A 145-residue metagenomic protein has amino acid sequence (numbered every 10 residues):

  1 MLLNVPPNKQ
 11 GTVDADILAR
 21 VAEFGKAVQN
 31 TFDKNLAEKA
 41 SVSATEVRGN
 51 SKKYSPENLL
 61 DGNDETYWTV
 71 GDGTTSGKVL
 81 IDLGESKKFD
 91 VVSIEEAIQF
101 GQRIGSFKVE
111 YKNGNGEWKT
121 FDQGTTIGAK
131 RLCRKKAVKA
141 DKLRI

Functional and structural regions predicted by a protein language model:
M1-A19: Aromatic/acidic polysaccharide-binding cleft in carbohydrate-active enzymes
R20-F24, E110-Y111: Active/binding-pocket-proximal capping segment
F24-F89, E95-S106, Q123: Disordered, acidic Ser/Thr/Pro-rich linker "stalks" and the adjacent N-terminal cap of the next globular domain
K34, G116-K119: Beta-strand initiation motifs
E85, F100, G114-E117, K136-K139: Extracytoplasmic/secreted proteins and extracellular or luminal domains
S106-E117, K142-R144: Short beta-strand segments and strand-loop junctions that repeat across beta-rich extracellular domains
F121-R144: Beta-sandwich interaction modules
